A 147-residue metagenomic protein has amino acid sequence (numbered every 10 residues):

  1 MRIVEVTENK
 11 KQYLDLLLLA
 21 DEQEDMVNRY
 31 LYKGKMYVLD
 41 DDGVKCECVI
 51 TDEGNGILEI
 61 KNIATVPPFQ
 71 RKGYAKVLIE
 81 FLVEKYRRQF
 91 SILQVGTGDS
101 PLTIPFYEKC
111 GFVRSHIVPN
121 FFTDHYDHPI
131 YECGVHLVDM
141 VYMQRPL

Functional and structural regions predicted by a protein language model:
M1-N9, V141, L147: Conserved N-terminal entry element of GNAT/NAT acetyltransferase domains
V4-P67, I79: Acetyl-CoA-dependent GNAT
G34-M36, L137-Y142: Short hydrophobic/aromatic beta-strand or adjacent loop that forms the aromatic wall/cage of a ligand/substrate-binding
A64, D99-P101: Active-site-proximal loop/turn and secondary-structure-junction residues that shape catalytic pockets, frequently
F69, G73-F81: Conserved acetyl-CoA pyrophosphate-binding loop and the N-cap/start of the following alpha-helix in GNAT-like
K85-D99: Conserved GNAT acetyl-CoA-binding A-motif
Q94-G96, E108, V113-G134: Conserved catalytic-core motifs of GNAT/GCN5-like acyltransferases
